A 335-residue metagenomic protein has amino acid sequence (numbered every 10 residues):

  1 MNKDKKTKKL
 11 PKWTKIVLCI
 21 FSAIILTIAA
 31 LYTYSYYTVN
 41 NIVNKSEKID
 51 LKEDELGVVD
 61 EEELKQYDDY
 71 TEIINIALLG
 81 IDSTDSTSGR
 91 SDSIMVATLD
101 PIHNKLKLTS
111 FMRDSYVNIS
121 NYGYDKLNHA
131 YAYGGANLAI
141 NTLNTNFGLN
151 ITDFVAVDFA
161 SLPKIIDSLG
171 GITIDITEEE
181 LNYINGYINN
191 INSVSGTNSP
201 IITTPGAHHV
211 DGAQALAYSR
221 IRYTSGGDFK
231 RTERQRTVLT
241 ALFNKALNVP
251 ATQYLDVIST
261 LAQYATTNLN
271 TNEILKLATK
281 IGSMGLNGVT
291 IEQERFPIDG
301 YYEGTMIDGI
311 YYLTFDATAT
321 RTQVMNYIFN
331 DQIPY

Functional and structural regions predicted by a protein language model:
L10-N104, T279: Entry/capping segment at the start of metal-dependent catalytic domains with acidic active-site entry clusters
L56-Q66, T71-I74, S115-I119, G123 (+1 more regions): C-terminal solvent-exposed extensions
V59-L64, L78-S83, R90-M95, H129-N144 (+2 more regions): N-terminal post-signal-peptidase region of extra-cytosolic proteins
T71-I74, G89-I94, H103-F111, Y122 (+8 more regions): Extracytoplasmic
D82-S86, D125-Y133, G148-D153, P205 (+4 more regions): Second-shell loop/turn segments in exported
G123, G135-L143, D158-I165, G212-A215 (+6 more regions): Stable alpha-helical elements in mature extracytoplasmic
Y133-S195, N270: Amphipathic, coiled-coil-like alpha-helical scaffolding segments used for oligomerization/assembly
D167-Q253, P334: Flexible, polar/acidic helix-loop-strand segments at domain edges
